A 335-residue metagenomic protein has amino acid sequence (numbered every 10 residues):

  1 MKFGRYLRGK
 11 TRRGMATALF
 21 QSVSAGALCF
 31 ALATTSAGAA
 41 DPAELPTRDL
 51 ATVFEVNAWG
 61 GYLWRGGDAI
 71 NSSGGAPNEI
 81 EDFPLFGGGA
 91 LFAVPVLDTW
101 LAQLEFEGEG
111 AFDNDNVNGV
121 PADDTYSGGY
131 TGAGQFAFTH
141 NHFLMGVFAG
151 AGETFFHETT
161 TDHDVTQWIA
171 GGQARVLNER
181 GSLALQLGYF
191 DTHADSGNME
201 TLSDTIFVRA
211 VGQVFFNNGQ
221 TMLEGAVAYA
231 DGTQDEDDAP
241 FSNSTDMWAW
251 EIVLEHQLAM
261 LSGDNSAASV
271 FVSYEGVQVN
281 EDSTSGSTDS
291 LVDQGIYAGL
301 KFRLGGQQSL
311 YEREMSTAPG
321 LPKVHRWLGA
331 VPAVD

Functional and structural regions predicted by a protein language model:
M1-V53, Q307-D335: Cleavable N-terminal export/targeting peptides
G38-N118, D335: Short glycine/proline- and aromatic-enriched beta-strand/turn motifs that initiate or cap beta-hairpins
D41-A43, T233, Q257-F271, E275-D289 (+1 more regions): Flexible, glycine-rich linker and terminal segments associated with outer-membrane beta-barrel/transport systems
D41-F54, P95-L104, F136-F143, R180 (+3 more regions): Short loop/turn motifs that connect adjacent beta-strands in outer-membrane beta-barrel proteins
T52, I80-G88, D124-G132, D164-A170 (+6 more regions): Residues that define the transmembrane beta-barrel architecture of outer-membrane proteins
T52-G60, A102-F106, F143-V147, A170 (+6 more regions): Transmembrane beta-strands of outer-membrane beta-barrel proteins
G60-D68, G108-N116, F138-H142, A149-H157 (+9 more regions): Transmembrane beta-strands of outer-membrane beta-barrel pores
G89-A93, A133-A137, G171-R175, R209-Q213 (+2 more regions): Outer-membrane beta-barrel architecture
